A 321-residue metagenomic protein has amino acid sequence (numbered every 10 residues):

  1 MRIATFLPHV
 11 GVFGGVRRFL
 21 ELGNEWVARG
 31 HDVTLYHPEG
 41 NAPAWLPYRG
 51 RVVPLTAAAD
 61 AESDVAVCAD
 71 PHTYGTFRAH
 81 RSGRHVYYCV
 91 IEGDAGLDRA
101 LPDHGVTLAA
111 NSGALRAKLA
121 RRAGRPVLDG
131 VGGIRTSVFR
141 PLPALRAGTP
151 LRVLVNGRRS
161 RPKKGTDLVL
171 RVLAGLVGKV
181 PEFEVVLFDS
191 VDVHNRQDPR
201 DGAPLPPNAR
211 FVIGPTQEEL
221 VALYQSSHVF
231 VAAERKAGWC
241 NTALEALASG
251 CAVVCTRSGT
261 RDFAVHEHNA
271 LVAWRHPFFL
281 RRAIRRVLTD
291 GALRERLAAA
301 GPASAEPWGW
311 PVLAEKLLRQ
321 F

Functional and structural regions predicted by a protein language model:
A4, A109, L145-K164, L170-A174: Conserved donor-binding/catalytic core segment of Leloir-type glycosyltransferases
G105-P141: Donor nucleotide-sugar binding/catalytic pocket of nucleotide-sugar-dependent glycosyltransferases
Q197-P215: Nucleotide-activated donor-binding/catalytic signature segment of Leloir-type glycosyltransferases, i.e., the conserved
A222-S227: Short alpha-helical donor nucleotide-sugar binding micro-motif in glycosyltransferases
R235: Aromatic "clamp/platform" in nucleotide-sugar-dependent glycosyltransferases that forms part of the donor/acceptor
A252-C255: Short hydrophobic beta-strand element within catalytic cores of glycosyltransferases and related nucleotide-activated
H266-F278, R286-G291: Conserved acidic donor-binding segment of nucleotide-sugar-dependent glycosyltransferases
T289-F321: A charged, aromatic-enriched C-terminal amphipathic alpha-helix characteristic of glycosyltransferases across folds
